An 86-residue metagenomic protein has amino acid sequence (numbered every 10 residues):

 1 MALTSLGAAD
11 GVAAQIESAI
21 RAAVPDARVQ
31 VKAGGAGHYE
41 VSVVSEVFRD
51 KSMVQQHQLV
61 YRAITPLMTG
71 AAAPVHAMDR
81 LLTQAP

Functional and structural regions predicted by a protein language model:
M1-A13: N-terminal presequence-like segments and adjacent domain-start helices
A13-I20: Short amphipathic alpha-helix segments
I20-R28, G70-V75: Short secondary-structure junctions
A22-E40: Short edge beta-strands and adjacent turn/loop segments
Q30-K32, S42-V44, L82-Q84: Solvent-exposed beta-strand sheet faces enriched in polar/charged residues
S42-H57: A short interface-forming secondary-structure element
Y61-P86: C-terminal structural segments of small proteins and small subunits
